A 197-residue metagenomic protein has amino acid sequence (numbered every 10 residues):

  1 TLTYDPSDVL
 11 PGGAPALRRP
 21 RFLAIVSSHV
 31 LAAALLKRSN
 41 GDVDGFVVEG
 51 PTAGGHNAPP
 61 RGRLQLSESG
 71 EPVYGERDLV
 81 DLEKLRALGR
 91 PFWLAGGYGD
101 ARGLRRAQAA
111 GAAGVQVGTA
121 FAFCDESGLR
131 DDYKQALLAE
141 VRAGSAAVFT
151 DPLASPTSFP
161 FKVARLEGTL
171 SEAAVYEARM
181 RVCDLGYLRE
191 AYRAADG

Functional and structural regions predicted by a protein language model:
T1-A87: Active-site entrance/lid segments in N-terminal catalytic domains of soluble metabolic enzymes
F22-A24, F46-V48, F92-G96, V115-V117: Hydrophobic faces of well-ordered beta-strands that scaffold small-molecule active sites in alpha/beta enzyme cores
S27, P51, G97-Y98, A112 (+1 more regions): An acidic- and aromatic-residue-enriched active-site/binding cleft used to recognize and process polar
L31-A32, G54-H56, D100-R102, F123-D125: Flexible loop/turn segments at secondary-structure boundaries
V43, S69-G70, L79-D81, A101-R102 (+1 more regions): Alpha/beta catalytic cores of nucleotide-metabolism and tRNA/nucleoside-modifying enzymes
L85-L104, G118: Glycine-rich adenosine-cofactor-binding loop
